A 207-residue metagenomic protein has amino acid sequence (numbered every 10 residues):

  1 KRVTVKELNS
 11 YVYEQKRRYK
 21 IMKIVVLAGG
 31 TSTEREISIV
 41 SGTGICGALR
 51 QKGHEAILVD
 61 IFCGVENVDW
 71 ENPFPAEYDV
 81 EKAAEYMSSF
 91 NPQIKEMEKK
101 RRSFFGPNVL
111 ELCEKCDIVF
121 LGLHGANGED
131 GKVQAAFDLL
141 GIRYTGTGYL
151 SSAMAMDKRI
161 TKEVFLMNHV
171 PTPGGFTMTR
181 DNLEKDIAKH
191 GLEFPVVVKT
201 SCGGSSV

Functional and structural regions predicted by a protein language model:
K6-I21: Short, Lys/Arg-enriched N-terminal segments with co-localized hydrophobic residues within the first ~10-30 amino acids
R18-L150, M154-M156, I160, M167 (+1 more regions): ATP-binding N-terminal substructure of ATP-dependent carboxylate-amine bond-forming enzymes
S38, P173-T177, P195-V207: Glycine-rich phosphate-binding loop of ATP-grasp-fold ATP-dependent ligases
V164-T172: Basic phosphate/pyrophosphate-binding loop/patch that engages nucleotide-derived ligands
H190-G191: Acidic (Asp/Glu)-rich catalytic clusters
